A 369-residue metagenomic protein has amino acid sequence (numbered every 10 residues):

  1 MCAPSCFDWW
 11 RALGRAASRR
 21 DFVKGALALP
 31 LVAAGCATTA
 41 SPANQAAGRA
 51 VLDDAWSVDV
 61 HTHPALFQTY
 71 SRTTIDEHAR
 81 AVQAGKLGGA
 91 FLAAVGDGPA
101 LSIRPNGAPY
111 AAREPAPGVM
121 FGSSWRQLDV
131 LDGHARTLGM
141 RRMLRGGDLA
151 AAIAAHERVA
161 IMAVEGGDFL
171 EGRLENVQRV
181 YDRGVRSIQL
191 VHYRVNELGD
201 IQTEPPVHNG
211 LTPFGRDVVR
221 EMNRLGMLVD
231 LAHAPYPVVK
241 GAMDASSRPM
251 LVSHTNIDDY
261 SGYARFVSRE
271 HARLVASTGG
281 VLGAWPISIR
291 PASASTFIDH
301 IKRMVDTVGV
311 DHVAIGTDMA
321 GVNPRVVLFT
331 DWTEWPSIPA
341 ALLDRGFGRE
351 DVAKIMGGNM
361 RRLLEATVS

Functional and structural regions predicted by a protein language model:
M1-S18, L31: N-terminal secretory signal peptides
W9, A40-W285, I289-P291, K302-V305 (+3 more regions): Extended, charged catalytic domains and RNA/DNA-binding interfaces, predominantly in divalent-metal-using enzymes
G14-V23, P42-Q45: Twin-arginine (Tat) signal peptide motif
A26-P30: Sec-dependent signal peptide hydrophobic core
W285-P286, V308-D331: Short acidic/histidine-rich active-site segments
A294-S295, E350-L364: C-terminal helical cap
D311, A366-S369: Acidic, glycine-enriched loop/beta-strand segments at the rims of small-molecule binding/catalytic pockets
